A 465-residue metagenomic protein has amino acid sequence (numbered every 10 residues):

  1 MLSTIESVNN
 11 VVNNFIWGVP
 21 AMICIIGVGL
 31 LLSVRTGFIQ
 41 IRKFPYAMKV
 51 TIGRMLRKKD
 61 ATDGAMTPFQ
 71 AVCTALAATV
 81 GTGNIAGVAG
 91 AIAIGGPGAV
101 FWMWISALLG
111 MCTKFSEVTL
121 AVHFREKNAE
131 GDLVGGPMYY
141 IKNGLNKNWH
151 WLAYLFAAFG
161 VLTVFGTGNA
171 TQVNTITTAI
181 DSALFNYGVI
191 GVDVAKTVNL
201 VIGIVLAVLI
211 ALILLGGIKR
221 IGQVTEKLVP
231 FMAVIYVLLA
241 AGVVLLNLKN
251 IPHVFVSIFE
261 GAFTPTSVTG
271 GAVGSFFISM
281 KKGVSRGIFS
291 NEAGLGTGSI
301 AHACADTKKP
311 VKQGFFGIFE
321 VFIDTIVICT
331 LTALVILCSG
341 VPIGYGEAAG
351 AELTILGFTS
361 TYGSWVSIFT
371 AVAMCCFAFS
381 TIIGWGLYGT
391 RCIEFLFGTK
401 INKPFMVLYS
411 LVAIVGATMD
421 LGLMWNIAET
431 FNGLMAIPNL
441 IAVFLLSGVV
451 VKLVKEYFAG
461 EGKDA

Functional and structural regions predicted by a protein language model:
M1-T82, I92-A99, G110, I414 (+1 more regions): N-terminal alpha-helical transmembrane segments of multi-pass membrane transport and channel/translocase proteins
T4-I5, R35-Q40, G83-V88, P97 (+7 more regions): Transmembrane helix-loop junctions in multi-pass membrane proteins
C24-L31, T36-M48, V173-I180, V198-F259 (+2 more regions): Membrane-interface loop-to-helix entry segments
L31-S33, S106-G131, M138, K142-N174 (+3 more regions): Helix-loop-helix module between adjacent transmembrane segments
F38-M66, G90-V100, W104, C112-K147 (+3 more regions): Flexible loop linkers connecting adjacent transmembrane helices in multi-pass alpha-helical membrane transporters
K58-A65, G96-I105, N143-L155, G188-T197 (+2 more regions): Membrane-interface alpha-helices at helix entry/exit sites of multi-pass transporters
K59-I94, L120-G144, L155-V161, V273-F322: Alpha-helical membrane segments and immediately flanking helix-loop junctions that form or couple to the substrate/ion
F115-A129, A241-S257, P265-G271, C304-T307 (+2 more regions): Extracellular/periplasmic helix-exit of transmembrane alpha-helices
